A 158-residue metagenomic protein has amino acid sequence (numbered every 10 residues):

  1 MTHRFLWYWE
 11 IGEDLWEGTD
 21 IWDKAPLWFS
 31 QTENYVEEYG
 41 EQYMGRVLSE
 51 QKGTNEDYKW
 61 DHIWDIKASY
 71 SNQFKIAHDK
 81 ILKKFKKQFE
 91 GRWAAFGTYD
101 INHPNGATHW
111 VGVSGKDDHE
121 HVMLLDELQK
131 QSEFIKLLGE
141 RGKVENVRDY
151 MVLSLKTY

Functional and structural regions predicted by a protein language model:
M1-Y158: Short S/T/G/P-rich N-terminal loop/turn motif that feeds into the first structured element of a domain
